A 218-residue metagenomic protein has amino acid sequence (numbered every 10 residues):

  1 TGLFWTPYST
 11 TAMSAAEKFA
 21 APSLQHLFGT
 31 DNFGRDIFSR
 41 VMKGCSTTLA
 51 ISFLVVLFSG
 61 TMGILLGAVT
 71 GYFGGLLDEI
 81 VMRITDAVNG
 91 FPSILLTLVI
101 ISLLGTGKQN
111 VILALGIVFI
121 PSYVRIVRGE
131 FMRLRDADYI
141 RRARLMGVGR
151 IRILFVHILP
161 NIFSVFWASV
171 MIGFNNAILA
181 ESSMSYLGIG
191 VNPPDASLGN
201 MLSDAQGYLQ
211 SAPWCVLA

Functional and structural regions predicted by a protein language model:
T1-F33, L187-A196: Hydrophobic alpha-helical transmembrane segments of membrane transport/permease proteins and related membrane-embedded
L27, D31, M62, G71-Y72 (+2 more regions): Generic hydrophobic transmembrane alpha-helix motif, especially the helices
I37-Y72: Transmembrane alpha-helix signature in integral membrane proteins
F38-S46, A50, D78-N89, G105 (+6 more regions): Alpha-helical membrane-interface segments at transmembrane helix boundaries
F38-S52, S102-S122, W214-A218: Loop-to-helix entry region at the N-terminal start of transmembrane alpha-helices in multi-pass membrane transporters
A68, T97-S102, V111, L115 (+4 more regions): Transmembrane alpha-helix boundary and packing residues in multipass membrane permease domains and related
I101-L103, E130-F131, L179-A218: Glycine-rich helix-loop "coupling/hinge" segments at transmembrane-helix boundaries in multipass transporters
